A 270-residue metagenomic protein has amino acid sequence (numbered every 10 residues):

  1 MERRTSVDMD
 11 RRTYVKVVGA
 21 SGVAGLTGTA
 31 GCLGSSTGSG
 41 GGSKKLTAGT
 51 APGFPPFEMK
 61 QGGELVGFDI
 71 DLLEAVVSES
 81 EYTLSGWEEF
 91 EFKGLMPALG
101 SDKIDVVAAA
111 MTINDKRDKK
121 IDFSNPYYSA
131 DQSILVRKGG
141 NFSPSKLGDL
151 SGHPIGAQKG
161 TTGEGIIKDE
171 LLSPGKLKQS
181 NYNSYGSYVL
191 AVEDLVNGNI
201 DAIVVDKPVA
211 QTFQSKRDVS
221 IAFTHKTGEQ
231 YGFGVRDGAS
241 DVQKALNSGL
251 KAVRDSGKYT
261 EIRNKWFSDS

Functional and structural regions predicted by a protein language model:
M1-G42: Haloarchaeal acidic low-complexity proteome signature biased toward cell-envelope/secretome components but also
G42-A110: Extracytoplasmic small-molecule ligand-binding "clamshell" domains of the periplasmic binding protein/Venus flytrap
T47-T50, L147-E164: Short loop->beta-strand "edge-of-pocket" segments that line small-molecule binding or catalytic clefts across diverse
A51-P52, S129-R137, Q211, S215-L250 (+1 more regions): Periplasmic-binding protein-like
K60-Q61, L73-T83, G163-S184, S215: Ligand-binding cleft/hinge of the Venus flytrap
I70-S80, T161-T162, Q230-S270: Extended ligand-binding regions for polar small-molecule ligands
E88-L147: Acidic, polar ligand-binding/catalytic clefts
M111-K119, I166-D169, V196-T227: A ligand-binding cleft/hinge motif common to bilobed small-molecule-binding domains
